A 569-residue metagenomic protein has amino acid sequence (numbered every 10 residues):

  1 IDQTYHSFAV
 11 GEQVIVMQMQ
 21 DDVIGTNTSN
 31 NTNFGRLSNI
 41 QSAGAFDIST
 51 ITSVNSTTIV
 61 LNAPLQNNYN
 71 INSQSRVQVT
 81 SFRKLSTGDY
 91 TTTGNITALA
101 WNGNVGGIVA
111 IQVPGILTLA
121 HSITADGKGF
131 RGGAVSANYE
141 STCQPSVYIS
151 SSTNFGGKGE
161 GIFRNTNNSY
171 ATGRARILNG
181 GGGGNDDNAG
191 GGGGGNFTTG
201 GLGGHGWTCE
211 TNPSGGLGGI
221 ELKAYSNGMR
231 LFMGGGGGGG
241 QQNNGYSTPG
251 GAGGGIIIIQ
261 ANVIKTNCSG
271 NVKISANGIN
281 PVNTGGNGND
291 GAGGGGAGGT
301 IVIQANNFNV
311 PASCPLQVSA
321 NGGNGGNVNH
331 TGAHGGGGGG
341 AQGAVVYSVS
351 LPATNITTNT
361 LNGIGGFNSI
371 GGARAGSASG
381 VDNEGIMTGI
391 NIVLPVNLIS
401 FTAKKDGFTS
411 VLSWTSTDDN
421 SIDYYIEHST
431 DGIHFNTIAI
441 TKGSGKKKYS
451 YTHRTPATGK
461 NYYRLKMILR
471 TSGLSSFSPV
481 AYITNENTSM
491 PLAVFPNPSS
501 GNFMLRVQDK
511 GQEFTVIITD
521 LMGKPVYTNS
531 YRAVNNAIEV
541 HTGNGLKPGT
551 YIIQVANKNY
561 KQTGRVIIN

Functional and structural regions predicted by a protein language model:
Y5-A9, L546: Short, well-ordered loop/turn sites that connect or cap secondary structure elements
V14, Y424-I426, F514-V516: Short beta-strand elements bearing conserved aromatic residues within extracellular beta-rich modules
I24-G94: Small/polar beta-strand repeat architecture
I96-V302, S319-V346, L361-I392: Glycine-centric low-complexity/flexibility signal
V393-S489: Short, compositionally biased serine/threonine- and acidic-rich segments at solvent-exposed termini, linkers, or domain
V396-S416, S478-D509, T519-P525, K547-P548 (+1 more regions): Surface-exposed, proline-anchored Ser/Thr-rich loop/turn motifs
D418-I422, Q508-F514: Short proline/glycine-enriched turn/loop motifs at strand-loop junctions of beta-rich domains
K442-Y463, R532-K558: Short, surface-exposed loop/turn motifs with a glycine/proline- and acidic-biased composition
